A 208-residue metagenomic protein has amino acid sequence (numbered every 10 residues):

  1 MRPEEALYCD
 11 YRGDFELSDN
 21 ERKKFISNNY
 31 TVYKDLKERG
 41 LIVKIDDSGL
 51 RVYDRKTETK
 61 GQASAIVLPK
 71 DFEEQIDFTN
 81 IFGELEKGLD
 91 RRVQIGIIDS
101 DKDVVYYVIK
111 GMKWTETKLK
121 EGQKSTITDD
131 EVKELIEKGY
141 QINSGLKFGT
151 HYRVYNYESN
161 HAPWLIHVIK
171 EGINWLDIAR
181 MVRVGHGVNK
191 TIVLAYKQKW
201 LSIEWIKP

Functional and structural regions predicted by a protein language model:
M1-N143, E158-P208: Conserved phosphate-interacting/catalytic interface
L146: Phosphate-end processing signature that detects enzymes handling 5′-triphosphorylated RNA and polyphosphate
